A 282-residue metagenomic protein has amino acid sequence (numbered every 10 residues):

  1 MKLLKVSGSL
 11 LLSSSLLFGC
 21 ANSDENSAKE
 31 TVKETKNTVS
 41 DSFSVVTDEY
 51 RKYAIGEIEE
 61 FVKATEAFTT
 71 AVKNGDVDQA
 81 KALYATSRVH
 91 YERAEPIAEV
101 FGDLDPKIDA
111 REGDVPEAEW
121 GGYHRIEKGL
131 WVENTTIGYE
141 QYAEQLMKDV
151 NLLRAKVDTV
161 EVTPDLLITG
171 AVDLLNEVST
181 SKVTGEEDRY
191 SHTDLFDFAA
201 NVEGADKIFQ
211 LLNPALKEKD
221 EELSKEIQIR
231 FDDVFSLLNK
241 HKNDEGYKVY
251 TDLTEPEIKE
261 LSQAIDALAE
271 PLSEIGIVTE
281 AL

Functional and structural regions predicted by a protein language model:
M1-G8: Bacterial N-terminal signal peptides that target proteins for export
V6, F18-E30: Bacterial lipoprotein signal-peptidase II cleavage site
G8-S15: Bacterial N-terminal signal peptides
V32-L282: Mature extracytoplasmic or organellar-lumen-exposed domains after removal of signal/transit peptides
